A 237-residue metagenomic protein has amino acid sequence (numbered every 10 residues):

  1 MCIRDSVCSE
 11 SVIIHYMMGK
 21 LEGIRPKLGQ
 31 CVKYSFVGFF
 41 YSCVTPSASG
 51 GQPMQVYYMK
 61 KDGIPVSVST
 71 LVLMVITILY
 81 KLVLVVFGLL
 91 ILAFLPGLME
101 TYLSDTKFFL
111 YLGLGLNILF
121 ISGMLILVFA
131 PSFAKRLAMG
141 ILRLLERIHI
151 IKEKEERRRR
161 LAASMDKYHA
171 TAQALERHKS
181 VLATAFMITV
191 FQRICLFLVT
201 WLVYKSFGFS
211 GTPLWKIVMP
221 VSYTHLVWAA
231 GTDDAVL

Functional and structural regions predicted by a protein language model:
M1-S6, T224-H225: Conserved small/polar residues in nucleotide/adenosyl-binding loops
S9-F36, V203-V221: Membrane-embedded helical hairpins/re-entrant loop segments and their flanking transmembrane helices within multi-pass
E10-H15, V56, G88, L92 (+1 more regions): Alpha-helical transmembrane segments of polytopic integral membrane proteins, especially the permease/helical cores
V32, F36-V44, M74, K179-V190: Hydrophobic faces of transmembrane alpha-helices in multi-pass small-molecule transporters and flippases across diverse
V32, L110-L114, L182-F186, I217-M219: Hydrophobic alpha-helical transmembrane segments
V32, R147-A163: Membrane-proximal soluble regions of multi-pass membrane proteins
G38-K152, A229-L237: Transmembrane helix-loop-helix hairpins in multi-pass inner-membrane proteins
R159-W215: Alpha-helical transmembrane segments and their immediate interhelical loop/hinge regions in multi-pass membrane
